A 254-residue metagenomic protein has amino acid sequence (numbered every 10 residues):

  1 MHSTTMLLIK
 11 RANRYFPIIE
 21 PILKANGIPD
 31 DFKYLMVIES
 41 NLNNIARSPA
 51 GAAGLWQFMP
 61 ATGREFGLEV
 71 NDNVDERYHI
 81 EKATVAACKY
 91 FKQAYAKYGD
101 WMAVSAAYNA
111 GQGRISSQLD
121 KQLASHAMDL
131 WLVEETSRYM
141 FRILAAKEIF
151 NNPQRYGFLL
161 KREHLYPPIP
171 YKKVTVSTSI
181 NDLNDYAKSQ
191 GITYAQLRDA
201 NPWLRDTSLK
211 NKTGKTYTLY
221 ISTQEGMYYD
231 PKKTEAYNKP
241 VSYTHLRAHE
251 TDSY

Functional and structural regions predicted by a protein language model:
M1-P21, R64-I80: N-terminal export signals and maturation junctions of secreted/periplasmic proteins
I28-I45, V104-G111, L197-A200: Short, functionally critical alpha-helical segments immediately adjacent to catalytic or ligand/cofactor-binding
A50-D72, T84-A86, F91, I115-Q118: Substrate-binding/active-site groove segments that recognize and process beta-1,4-linked N-acetyl-hexosamine
K92-Q118: Catalytic and binding regions of secreted/periplasmic enzymes and modules that target cell-wall glycans
S105-Y108, L183-K188, Q196-R198, R247: Short alpha-helical segments in extracytoplasmic peptidoglycan/chitin-binding modules and envelope-associated proteins
S177-N181, S189-Q196, L204: Long hydrophobic segments that form regular secondary structure
A200-Y237: Extracellular LysM carbohydrate-binding repeats and other cell-envelope/extracellular binding modules
T244-T251: Conserved small/polar residues in nucleotide/adenosyl-binding loops
